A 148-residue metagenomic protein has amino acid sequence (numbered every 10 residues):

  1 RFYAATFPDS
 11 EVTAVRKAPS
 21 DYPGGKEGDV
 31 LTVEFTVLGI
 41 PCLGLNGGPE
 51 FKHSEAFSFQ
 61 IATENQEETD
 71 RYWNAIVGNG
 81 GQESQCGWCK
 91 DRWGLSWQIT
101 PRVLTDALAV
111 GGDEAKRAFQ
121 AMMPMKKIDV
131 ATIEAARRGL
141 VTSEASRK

Functional and structural regions predicted by a protein language model:
R1-G39: Core segments of cupin and vicinal oxygen chelate
T6, V37-P41, K52-H53, F57-T105 (+2 more regions): Vicinal oxygen chelate
P19-P23, L43-L45, D106-A107: A short, acidic/glycine-rich surface segment
Y22-G24, E55, A145: A charge-rich, low-complexity, intrinsically flexible signal that marks solvent-exposed coils, linkers, repeats
G25-L31, F51-H53, E114: A generic structural micro-feature
L31, L43, G47-G48: Conserved, structured core segments of small domains
D113-K148: C-terminal cap/linker of serine protease catalytic domains
